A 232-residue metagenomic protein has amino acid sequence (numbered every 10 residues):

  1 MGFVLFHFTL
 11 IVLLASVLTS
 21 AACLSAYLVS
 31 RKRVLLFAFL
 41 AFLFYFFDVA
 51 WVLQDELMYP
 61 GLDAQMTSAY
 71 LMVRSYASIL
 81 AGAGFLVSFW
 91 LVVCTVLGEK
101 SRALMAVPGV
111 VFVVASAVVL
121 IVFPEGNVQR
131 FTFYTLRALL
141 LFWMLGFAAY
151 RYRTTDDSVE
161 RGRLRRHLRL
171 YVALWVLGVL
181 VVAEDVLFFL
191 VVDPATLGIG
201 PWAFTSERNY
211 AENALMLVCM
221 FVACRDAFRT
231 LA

Functional and structural regions predicted by a protein language model:
M1-G2, Y59-A69, E125-T132, D193-G200: Membrane-interface interhelical loops and short amphipathic "cap" helices that link adjacent transmembrane segments
M1-L5, A64-R74, L91-R102: Short juxtamembrane and helix-loop transition motifs at transmembrane-helix boundaries in membrane proteins
M1-S30, F131-D156, Y210-D226: First transmembrane helix
G2-V4, T67-L80, P201-A211: Short aromatic-rich membrane-water interface segments that cap or initiate transmembrane helices in multi-pass membrane
L10-S25, V34-L62, R74-V87, V110-V119 (+1 more regions): Hydrophobic alpha-helical transmembrane segments of multi-pass membrane proteins
V29-F42, K100-G109, E160-A173, L231-A232: Membrane-interfacial loop-to-transmembrane alpha-helix junctions, especially the N-terminal start
G82-V87, V93-A149: Membrane-proximal helix-loop-helix units in multi-pass membrane proteins
G146-D156, R161-A232: C-terminal transmembrane-bundle signature of multipass membrane proteins, characterized by strong activation on
